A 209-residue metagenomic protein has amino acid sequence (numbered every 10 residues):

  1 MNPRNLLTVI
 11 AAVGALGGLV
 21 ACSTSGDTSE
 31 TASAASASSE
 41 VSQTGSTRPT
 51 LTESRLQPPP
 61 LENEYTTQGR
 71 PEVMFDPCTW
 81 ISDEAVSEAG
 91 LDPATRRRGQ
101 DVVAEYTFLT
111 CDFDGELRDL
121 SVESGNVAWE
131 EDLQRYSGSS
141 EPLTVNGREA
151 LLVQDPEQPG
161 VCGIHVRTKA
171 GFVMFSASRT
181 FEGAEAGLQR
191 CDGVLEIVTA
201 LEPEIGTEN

Functional and structural regions predicted by a protein language model:
M1-I10: Bacterial N-terminal signal peptides that target proteins for export
G18-A21: C-terminal motif of bacterial Sec signal peptides marking the signal peptidase cleavage site
S23, P77-T79, T110-D112, V161-G163 (+1 more regions): Sequence contexts marking disulfide-bonded cysteines in secreted/extracellular proteins
S23-V102: N-terminal "mature-domain start" segment
E84-A89, R118-V122, A170-G171, V198-L201: Extracellular/mature segments of secreted proteins
E88-L151: Short, solvent-exposed recognition patches
E141-N209: A short, solvent-exposed beta-edge/loop patch
